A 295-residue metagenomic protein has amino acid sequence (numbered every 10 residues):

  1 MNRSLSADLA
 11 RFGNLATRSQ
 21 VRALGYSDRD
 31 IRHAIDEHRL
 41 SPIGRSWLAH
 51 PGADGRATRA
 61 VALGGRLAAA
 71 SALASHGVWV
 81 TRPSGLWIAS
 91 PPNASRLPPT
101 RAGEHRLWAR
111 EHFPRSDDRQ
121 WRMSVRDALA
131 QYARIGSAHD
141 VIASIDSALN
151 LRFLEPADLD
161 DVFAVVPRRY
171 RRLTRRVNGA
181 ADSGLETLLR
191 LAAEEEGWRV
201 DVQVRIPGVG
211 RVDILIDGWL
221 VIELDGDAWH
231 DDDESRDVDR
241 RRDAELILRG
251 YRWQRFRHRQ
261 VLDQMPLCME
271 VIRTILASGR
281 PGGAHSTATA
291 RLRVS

Functional and structural regions predicted by a protein language model:
M1-V166, L173, A277-S295: Short gly/ser-rich loop at a beta-strand->alpha-helix junction or flexible surface loop bordering the NTP-binding
L149-S295: Surface segments flanking catalytic/ligand-binding clefts of nucleic-acid enzymes
